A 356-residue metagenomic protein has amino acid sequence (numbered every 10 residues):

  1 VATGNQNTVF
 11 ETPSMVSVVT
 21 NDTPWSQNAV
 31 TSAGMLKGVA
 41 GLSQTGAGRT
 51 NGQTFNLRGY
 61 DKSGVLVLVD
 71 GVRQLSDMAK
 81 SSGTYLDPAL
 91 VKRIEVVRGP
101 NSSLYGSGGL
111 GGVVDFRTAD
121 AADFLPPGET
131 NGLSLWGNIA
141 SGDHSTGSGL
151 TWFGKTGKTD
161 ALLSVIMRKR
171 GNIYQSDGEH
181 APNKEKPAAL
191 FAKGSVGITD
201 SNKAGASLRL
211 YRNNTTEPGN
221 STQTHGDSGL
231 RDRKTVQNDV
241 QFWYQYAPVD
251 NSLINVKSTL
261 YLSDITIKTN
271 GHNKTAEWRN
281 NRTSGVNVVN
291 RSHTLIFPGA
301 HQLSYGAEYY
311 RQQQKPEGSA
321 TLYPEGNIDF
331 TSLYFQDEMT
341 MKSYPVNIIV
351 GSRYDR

Functional and structural regions predicted by a protein language model:
V1-P126, H144: Acidic, small-polar-rich N-terminal luminal/periplasmic segments of exported/outer-membrane proteins
N5, K62, Q74, A119 (+9 more regions): Structural signature of outer-membrane beta-barrel domains
G34, N56, E95, S134-W136 (+9 more regions): Outer-membrane beta-barrel architecture
Q53, G112, N131-L133, T146-L150 (+5 more regions): Hydrophobic, lipid-facing positions within transmembrane beta-strands of outer-membrane proteins
L90-K92, R98, S103-S176, N183-A188: Outer-membrane beta-barrel translocator/receptor signature
Y105, A121-N131, K158, D200-K203 (+3 more regions): Short loop/turn motifs that connect adjacent beta-strands in outer-membrane beta-barrel proteins
D160-Q175, K257-L262, K268-N270, A300-R311 (+2 more regions): Surface-exposed extracellular loop regions of Gram-negative outer-membrane beta-barrel proteins
R170-N172, S176-E185, G197, S201-V256 (+2 more regions): Flexible loop and strand-edge segments within Gram-negative outer membrane beta-barrel domains
